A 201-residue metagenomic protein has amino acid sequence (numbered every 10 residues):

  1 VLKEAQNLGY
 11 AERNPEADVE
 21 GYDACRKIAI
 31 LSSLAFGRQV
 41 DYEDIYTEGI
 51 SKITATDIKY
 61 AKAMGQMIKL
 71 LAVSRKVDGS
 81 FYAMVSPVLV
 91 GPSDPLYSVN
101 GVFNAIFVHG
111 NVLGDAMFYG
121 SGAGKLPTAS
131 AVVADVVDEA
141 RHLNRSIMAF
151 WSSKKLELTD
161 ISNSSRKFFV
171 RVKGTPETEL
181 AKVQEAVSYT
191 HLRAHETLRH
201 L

Functional and structural regions predicted by a protein language model:
V1-S98, F103-A105: Substrate-binding/catalytic subdomain of NAD(P)-dependent oxidoreductase enzymes
E4, G9-E16, R75, F81-K173: Catalytic, metal-anchored helix/loop core of enzyme active sites in primary metabolism
K27, A131, T190: Charged catalytic carboxylate motif
K69-L71, K167-R171, H191-R193: Ordered hydrophobic segments in well-structured contexts
H142-S146, K173-Y189: Short amphipathic alpha-helix segments
T190-H200: Conserved small/polar residues in nucleotide/adenosyl-binding loops
